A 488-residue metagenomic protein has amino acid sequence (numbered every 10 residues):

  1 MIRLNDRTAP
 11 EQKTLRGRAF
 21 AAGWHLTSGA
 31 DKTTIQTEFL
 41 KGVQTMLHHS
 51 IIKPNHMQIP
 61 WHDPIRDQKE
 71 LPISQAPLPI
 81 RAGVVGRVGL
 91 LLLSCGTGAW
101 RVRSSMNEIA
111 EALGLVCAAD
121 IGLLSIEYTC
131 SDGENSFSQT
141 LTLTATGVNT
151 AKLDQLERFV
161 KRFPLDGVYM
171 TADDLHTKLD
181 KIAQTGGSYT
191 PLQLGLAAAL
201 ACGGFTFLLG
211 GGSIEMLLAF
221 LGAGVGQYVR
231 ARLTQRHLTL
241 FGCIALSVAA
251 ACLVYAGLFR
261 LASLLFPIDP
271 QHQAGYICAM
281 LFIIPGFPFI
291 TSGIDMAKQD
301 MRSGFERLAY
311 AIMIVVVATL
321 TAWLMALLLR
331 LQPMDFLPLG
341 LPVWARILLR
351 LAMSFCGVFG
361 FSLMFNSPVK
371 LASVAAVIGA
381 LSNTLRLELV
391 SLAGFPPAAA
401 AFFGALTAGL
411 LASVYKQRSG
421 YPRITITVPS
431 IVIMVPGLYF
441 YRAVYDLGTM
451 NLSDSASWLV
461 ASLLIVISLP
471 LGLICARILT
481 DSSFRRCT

Functional and structural regions predicted by a protein language model:
I2-L4, R18, W24-L26, K32-T177 (+1 more regions): Soluble N-terminal domains of membrane-associated systems
D173-G186, L200-G211, R230-L238, L329-P342 (+3 more regions): Short juxtamembrane and helix-loop transition motifs at transmembrane-helix boundaries in membrane proteins
G187-T291, L363-F365, V369, V374: Core alpha-helical transmembrane segments of integral membrane proteins
L196-L200, F220-Y228, A249, L351-G357 (+2 more regions): Hydrophobic alpha-helical segments embedded in the membrane of multi-pass proteins
G204-L209, V225-T234, A250, V254-A262 (+7 more regions): Alpha-helical membrane-inserting segments
G242-L246, A250, G275-A279, I290 (+2 more regions): Core mid-bundle transmembrane helix pairs that form the ion/substrate translocation pathway in diverse multi-pass
S263-Q271, R330-V343, D446-S457: Membrane-interface helix termini and inter-helical loops of multi-pass transporters
G275-M280, T291-I294, Q299-I314, V343-A345 (+3 more regions): C-terminal transmembrane helix-loop-helix hairpin of multi-pass membrane proteins
